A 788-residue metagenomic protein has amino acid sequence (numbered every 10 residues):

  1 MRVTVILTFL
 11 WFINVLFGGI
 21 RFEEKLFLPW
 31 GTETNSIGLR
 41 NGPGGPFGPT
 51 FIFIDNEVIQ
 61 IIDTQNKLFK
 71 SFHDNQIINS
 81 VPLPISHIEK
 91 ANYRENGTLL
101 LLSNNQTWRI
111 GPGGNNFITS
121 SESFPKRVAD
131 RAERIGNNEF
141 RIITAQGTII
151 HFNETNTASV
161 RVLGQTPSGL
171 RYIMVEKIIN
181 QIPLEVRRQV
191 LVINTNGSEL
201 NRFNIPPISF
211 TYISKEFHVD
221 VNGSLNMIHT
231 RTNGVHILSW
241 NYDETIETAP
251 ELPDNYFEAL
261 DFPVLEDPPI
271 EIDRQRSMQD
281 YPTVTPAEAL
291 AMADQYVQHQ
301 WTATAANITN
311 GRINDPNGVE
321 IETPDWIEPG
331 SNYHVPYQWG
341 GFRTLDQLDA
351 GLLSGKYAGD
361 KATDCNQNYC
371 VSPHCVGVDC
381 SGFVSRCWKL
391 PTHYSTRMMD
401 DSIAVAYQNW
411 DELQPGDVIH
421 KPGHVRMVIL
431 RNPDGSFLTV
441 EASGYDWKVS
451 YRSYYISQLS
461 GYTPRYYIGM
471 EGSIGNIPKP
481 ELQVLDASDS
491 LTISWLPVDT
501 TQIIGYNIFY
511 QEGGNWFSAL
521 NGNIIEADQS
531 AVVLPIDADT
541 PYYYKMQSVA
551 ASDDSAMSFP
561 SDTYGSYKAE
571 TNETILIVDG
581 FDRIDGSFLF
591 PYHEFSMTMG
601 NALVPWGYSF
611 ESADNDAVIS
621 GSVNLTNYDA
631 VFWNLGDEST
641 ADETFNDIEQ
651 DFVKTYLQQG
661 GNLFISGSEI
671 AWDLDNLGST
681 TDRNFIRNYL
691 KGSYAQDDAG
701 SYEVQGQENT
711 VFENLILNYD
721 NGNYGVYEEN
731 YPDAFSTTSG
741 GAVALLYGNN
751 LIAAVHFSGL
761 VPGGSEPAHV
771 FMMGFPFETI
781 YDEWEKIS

Functional and structural regions predicted by a protein language model:
G19-V264: Eukaryotic scaffold repeat domains enriched in small/polar residues
V264-S381: N-terminal capping segments
L390-R452: ...with weaker cross-activation on analogous glycine-rich loops/strands in unrelated enzymes
G472-Q502, A538, S552-T571: Pro/Thr/Ser/Gly-rich low-complexity, intrinsically disordered linker/stalk tracts
L534-D553: Beta-strand-rich modules
A569-E573, M597, W606, T681-Q696 (+2 more regions): Extracellular ligand-binding/catalytic regions of CAZymes and related secreted enzymes and adhesion modules
S587-R683: Helical hinge/lid and interdomain linker segments adjacent to catalytic or ligand-binding clefts that mediate domain
E638-G741: A glycine-rich, often tryptophan-bearing local segment used as a flexible ligand/cofactor-contacting loop or short
